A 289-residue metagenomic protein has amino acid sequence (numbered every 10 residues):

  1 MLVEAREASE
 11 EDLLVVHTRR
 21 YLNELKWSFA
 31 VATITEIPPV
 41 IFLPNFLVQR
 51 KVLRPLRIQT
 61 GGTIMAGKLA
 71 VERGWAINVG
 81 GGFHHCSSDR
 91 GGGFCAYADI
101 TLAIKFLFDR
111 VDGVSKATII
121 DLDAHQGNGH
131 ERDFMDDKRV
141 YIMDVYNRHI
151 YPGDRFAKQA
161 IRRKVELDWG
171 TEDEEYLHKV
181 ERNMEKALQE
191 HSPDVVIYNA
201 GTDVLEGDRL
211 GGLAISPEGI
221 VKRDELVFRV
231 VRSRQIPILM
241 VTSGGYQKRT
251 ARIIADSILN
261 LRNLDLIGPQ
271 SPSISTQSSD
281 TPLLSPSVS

Functional and structural regions predicted by a protein language model:
M1-S289: HDAC/HDAC-like amidohydrolase catalytic core signature
